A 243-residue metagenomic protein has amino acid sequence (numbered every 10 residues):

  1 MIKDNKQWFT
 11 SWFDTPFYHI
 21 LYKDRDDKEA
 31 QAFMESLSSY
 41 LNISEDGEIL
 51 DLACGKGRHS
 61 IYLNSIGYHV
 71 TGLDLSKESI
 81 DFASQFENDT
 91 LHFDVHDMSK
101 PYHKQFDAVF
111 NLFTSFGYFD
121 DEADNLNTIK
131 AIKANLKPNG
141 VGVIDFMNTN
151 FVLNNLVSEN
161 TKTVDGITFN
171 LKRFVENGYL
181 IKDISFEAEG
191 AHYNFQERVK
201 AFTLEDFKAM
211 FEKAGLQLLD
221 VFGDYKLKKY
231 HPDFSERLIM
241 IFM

Functional and structural regions predicted by a protein language model:
M1-S44: Conserved class I S-adenosyl-L-methionine
I2, V143-M210: SAM-dependent methyltransferase
D46-A53: Conserved class I S-adenosyl-L-methionine
K56-K100: Class I SAM-dependent methyltransferase SAM/SAH-binding core
S99-V109: A short acidic, Gly/Pro-enriched loop at the edge of an enzyme's catalytic core that lines a small-molecule cofactor
D107-A123: A short SAM/SAH-binding and catalytic strip from SAM-dependent methyltransferases
L126-P138: A short glycine-rich, Lys/Arg-flanked "PGG" loop and its adjoining helix->strand segment in the class I
D206-M243: C-terminal lobe and adjacent flexible extensions of AdoMet/dcAdoMet transferase-like proteins
